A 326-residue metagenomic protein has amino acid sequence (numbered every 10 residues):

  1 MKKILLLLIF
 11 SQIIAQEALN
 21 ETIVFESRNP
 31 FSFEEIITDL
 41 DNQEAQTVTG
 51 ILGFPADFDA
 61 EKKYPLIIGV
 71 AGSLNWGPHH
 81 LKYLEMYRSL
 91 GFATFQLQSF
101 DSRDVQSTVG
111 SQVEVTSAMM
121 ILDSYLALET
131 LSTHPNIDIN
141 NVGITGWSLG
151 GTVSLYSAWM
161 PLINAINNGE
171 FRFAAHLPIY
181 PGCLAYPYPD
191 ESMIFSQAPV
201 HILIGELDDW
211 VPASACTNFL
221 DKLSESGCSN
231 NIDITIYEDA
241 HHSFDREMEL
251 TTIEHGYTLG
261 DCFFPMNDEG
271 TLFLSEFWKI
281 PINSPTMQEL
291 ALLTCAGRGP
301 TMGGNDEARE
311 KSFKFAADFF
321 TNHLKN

Functional and structural regions predicted by a protein language model:
K3-Q12: Sec-dependent N-terminal signal peptides
Q16-K62: N-terminal cap/lid segment of alpha/beta-hydrolase-fold proteins
N29, E206-D209, E238-H241: Acidic beta-to-alpha connecting loop that harbors the catalytic carboxylate
I37-D41, Q46-I51, K62-T133, L293-T301: Serine-hydrolase catalytic machinery in alpha/beta-hydrolase-like enzymes
K82, V211-L223: Short alpha-helix in the alpha/beta-hydrolase fold that links the catalytic acid
A118-S196, D209, S214: Primarily recognizes the serine-hydrolase "nucleophile elbow" in alpha/beta-hydrolase and SGNH/GDSL folds
Q197-I204, D208, I232-T235: Catalytic His-Asp charge-relay segment
N230-N326: C-terminal catalytic histidine-bearing segment of alpha/beta-hydrolase fold enzymes
